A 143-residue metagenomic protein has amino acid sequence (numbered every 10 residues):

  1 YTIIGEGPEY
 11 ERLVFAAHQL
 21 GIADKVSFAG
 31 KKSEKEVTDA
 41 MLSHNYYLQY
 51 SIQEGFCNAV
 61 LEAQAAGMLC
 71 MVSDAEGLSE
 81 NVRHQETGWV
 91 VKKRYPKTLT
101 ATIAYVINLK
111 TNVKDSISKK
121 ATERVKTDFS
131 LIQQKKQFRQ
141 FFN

Functional and structural regions predicted by a protein language model:
V14-K32: Nucleotide-activated donor-binding/catalytic signature segment of Leloir-type glycosyltransferases, i.e., the conserved
K31-K32, D39-H44: Short alpha-helical donor nucleotide-sugar binding micro-motif in glycosyltransferases
T38, C57, L61-A65, S79-E80: Short alpha-helical segment that forms part of, or immediately flanks, the ligand-binding pocket in carbohydrate-active
I52: Aromatic "clamp/platform" in nucleotide-sugar-dependent glycosyltransferases that forms part of the donor/acceptor
L69-V72: Short hydrophobic beta-strand element within catalytic cores of glycosyltransferases and related nucleotide-activated
H84-Q85, W89-P96, Y105-T111: Conserved acidic donor-binding segment of nucleotide-sugar-dependent glycosyltransferases
V113-D128, Q137-Q140: A short, well-ordered alpha-helix in the C-terminal region of glycosyltransferases
